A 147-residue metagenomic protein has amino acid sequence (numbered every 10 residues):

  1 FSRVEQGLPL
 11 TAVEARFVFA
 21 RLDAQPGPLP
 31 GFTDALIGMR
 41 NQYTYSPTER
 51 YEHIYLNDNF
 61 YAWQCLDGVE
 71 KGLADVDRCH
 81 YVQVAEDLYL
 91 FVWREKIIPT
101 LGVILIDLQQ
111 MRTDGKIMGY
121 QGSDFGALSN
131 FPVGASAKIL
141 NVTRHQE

Functional and structural regions predicted by a protein language model:
F1, A35-G38, H53-A62, Q83-D87 (+1 more regions): Short, solvent-exposed coil/turn segments at beta-strand boundaries
F1-S2, N41-Y45, W63-L66, F91-E95 (+1 more regions): Short beta-strand segments that buttress and anchor functional surface loops
S2-Y45: Surface-exposed beta-loop interaction hotspot
R3, R112-K138, V142: Helix-rich interaction surfaces within compact, conserved domain-sized segments that mediate assembly or partner
T11-R16, A20, S136-E147: Mixed-charge (acidic/basic) macromolecular-recognition segments
T44-T48, R94-I98, D107-R112, I117-S123: Short, flexible beta-strand-to-coil junctions
E49-V82: N-terminal glycine/threonine-rich, aromatic-flanked beta-hairpin/loop signature
V69-L108: Contiguous, well-ordered beta-strand patches that form the walls/edges of small beta-barrel/beta-sandwich domains
